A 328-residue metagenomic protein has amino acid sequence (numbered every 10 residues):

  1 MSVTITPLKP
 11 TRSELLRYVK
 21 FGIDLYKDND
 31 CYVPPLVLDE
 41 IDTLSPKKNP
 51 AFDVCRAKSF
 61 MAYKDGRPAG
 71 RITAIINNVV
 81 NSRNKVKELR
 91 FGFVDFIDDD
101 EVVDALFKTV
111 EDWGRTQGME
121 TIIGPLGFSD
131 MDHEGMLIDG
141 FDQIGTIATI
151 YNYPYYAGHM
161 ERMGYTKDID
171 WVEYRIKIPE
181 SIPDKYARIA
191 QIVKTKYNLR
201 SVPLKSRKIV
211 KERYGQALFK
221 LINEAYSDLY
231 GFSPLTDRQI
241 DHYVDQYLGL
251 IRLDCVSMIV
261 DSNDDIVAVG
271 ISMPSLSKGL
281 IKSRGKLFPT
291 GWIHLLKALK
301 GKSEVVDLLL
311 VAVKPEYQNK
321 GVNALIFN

Functional and structural regions predicted by a protein language model:
M1-C31: Generic start-of-chain signal for non-secretory N-termini
V3, I150-Y230: Acyltransferase donor/substrate-recognition loop-hinge adjacent to the catalytic core
E14, P35-P46, D53-A62, R67-R71 (+7 more regions): Catalytic cores of nucleotide-enabled group-transfer and carboxylate-activating enzymes in metabolic and assembly-line
R17, V102-A105, Y151, Y155 (+6 more regions): Generic recognition of stable, solvent-exposed alpha-helical segments in well-folded globular domains
G22-K64, I72-S82, I209-V313: A conserved beta-strand-loop-helix scaffold within acyl/acetyltransferase catalytic domains
R83-G164, K286-N328: Acyl-donor binding region in acyl/amide transferases
E120-G127, D168-R175, M258: A structural signal for short, well-ordered beta-strand segments and their strand-loop junctions that often border
